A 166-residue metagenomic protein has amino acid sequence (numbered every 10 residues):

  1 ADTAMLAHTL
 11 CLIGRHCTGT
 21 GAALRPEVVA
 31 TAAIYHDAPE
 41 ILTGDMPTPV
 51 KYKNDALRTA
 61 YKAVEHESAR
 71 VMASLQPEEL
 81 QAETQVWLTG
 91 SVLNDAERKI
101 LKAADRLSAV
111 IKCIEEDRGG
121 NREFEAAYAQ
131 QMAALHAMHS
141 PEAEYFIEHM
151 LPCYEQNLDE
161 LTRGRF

Functional and structural regions predicted by a protein language model:
A1-F166: Alpha-helical, largely C-terminal catalytic domains that coordinate divalent metal ions via clustered Asp/Glu/His
